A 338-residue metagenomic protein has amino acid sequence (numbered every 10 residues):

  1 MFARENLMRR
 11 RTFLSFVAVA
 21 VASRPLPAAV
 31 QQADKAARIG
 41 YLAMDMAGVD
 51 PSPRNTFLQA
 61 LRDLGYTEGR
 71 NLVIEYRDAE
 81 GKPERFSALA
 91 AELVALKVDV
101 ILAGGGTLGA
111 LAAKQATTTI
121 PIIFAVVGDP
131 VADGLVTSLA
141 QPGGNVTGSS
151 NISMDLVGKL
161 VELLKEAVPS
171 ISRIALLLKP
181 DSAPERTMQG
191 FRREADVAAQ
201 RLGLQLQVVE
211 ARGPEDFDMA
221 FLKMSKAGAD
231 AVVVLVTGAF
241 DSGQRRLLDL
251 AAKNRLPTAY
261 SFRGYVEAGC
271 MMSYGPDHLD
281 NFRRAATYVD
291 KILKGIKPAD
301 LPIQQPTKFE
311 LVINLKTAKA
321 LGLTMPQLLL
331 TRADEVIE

Functional and structural regions predicted by a protein language model:
M1-E338: Short hydrophobic alpha-helices and adjacent helix-cap/hinge residues
